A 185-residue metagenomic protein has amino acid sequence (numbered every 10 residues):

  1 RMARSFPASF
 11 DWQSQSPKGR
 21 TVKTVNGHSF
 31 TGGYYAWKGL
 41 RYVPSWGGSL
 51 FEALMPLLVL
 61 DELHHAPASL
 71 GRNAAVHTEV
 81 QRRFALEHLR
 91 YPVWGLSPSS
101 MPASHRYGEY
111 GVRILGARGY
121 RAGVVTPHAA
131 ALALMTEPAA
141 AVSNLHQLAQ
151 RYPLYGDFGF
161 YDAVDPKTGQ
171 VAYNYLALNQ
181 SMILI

Functional and structural regions predicted by a protein language model:
R1-I185: Ser/Thr/Asn(+Pro)-rich, low-complexity disordered segments
